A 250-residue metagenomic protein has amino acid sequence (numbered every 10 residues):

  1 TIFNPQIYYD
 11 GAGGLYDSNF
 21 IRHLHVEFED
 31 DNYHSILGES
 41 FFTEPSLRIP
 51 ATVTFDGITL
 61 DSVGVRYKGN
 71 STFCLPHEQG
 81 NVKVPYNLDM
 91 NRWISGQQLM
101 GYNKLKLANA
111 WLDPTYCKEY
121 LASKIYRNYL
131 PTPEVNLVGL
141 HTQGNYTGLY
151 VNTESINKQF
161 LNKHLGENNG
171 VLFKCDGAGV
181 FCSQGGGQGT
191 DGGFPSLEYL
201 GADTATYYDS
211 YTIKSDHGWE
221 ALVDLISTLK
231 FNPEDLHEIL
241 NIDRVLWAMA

Functional and structural regions predicted by a protein language model:
T1-A250: Phosphate/dinucleotide-binding and metal-coordinating scaffold of catalytic cores in nucleotide-dependent enzymes
